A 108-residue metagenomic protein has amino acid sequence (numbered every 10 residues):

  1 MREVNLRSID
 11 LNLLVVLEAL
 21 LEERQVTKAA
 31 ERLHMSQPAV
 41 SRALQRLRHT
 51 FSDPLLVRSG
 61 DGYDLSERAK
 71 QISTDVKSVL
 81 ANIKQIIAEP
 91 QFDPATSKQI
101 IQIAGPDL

Functional and structural regions predicted by a protein language model:
E3-E23, S41, K70-S73, K77-L80: Short alpha-helical elements of helix-turn-helix
E18-S36: Short helix-boundary/capping micro-motifs
E23, R32, R46-P54: Residue cluster at the C-terminal edge of the helix-turn-helix DNA-binding motif
S36-A39, A43-R46: Residues within the DNA-recognition helix of helix-turn-helix
R48-E67: A short LG(V/I)-centered, amphipathic sequence patch enriched for acidic residue(s) preceding the LG motif
T50-F51, L55, I72-P94: Alpha-helical linker/hinge and terminal dimerization helices associated with HTH transcriptional regulators
D61, P90-L108: Interdomain hinge and pocket-entrance segments immediately C-terminal to HTH DNA-binding domains
